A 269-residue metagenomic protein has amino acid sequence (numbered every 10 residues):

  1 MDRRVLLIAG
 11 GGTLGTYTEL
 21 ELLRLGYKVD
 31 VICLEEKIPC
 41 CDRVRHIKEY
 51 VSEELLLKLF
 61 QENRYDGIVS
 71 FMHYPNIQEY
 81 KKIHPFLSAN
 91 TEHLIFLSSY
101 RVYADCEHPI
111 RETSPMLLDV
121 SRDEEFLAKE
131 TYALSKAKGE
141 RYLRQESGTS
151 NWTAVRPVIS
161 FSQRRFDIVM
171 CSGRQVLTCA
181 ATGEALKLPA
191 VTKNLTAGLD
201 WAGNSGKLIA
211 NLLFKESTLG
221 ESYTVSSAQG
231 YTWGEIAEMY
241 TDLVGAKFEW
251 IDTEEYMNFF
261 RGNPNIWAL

Functional and structural regions predicted by a protein language model:
R4-Y27: N-terminal Rossmann NAD(P)H-binding glycine-rich loop of SDR-like oxidoreductase domains
I8, I32, F71, L97-S99 (+1 more regions): SDR active-site strand-loop-helix element
I38, R43-E92, F96, V102-A104: NAD(P)H-binding glycine-rich loop region in Rossmannoid oxidoreductase-like domains and their noncatalytic homologs
H84-A137, Q145-E146, T153: Conserved Rossmann-fold NAD(P)-dependent oxidoreductase catalytic core, especially the SDR/UDP-sugar
E140-F166: Conserved beta-loop-beta element that borders a ligand/cofactor-binding pocket
A154, T196-G206, S222, G230-G234: Conserved loop-to-helix N-cap of the C-terminal "lid" that shapes the substrate pocket in Rossmann-like
T178-D200: A conserved pocket-lining segment of Rossmann-fold NAD(P)-dependent short-chain dehydrogenase/reductase
N211-A268: Mid/C-terminal beta-alpha module of Rossmann-like enzyme folds, strongest in SDR-family dehydrogenases/epimerases
